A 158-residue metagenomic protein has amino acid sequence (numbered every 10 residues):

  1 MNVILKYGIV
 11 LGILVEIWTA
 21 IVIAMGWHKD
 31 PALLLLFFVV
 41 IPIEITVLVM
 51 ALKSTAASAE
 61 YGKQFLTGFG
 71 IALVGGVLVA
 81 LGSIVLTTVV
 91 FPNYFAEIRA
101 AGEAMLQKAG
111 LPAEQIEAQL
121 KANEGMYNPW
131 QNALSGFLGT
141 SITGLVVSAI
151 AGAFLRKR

Functional and structural regions predicted by a protein language model:
M1-L52: Transmembrane alpha-helical insertion/packing segments
N2, K6-V10, L66-G75: Alpha-helical transmembrane segments of multi-pass membrane proteins
A24-K29, V85-V90, F154: Helix-loop junctions at the membrane-solvent interface of multi-pass transporters, primarily the C-terminal
L52-Q64: Membrane-helix interface/capping segments
A72-N93: Hydrophobic alpha-helical membrane-insertion segments
V90-Y127: Membrane-interface interhelical loops and short interface/amphipathic helices in multi-pass inner-membrane
A122-L145: Individual transmembrane alpha-helix segments
S141-R158: Cytoplasmic juxtamembrane regions at transmembrane-helix boundaries
